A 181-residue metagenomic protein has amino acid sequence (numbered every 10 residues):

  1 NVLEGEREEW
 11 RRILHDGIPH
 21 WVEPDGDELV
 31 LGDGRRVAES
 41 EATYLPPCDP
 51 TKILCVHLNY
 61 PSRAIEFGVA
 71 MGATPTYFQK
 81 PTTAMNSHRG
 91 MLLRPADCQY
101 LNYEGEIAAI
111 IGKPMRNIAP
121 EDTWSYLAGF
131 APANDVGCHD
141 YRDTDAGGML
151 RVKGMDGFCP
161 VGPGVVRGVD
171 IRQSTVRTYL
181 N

Functional and structural regions predicted by a protein language model:
N1-P75, T82, V169: N-terminal non-catalytic cap/leader segment that marks the start of a structured domain
P50-N181: Glycine-enriched loop-and-adjacent helix/strand subsegments that border the catalytic/binding cleft of enzyme cores
